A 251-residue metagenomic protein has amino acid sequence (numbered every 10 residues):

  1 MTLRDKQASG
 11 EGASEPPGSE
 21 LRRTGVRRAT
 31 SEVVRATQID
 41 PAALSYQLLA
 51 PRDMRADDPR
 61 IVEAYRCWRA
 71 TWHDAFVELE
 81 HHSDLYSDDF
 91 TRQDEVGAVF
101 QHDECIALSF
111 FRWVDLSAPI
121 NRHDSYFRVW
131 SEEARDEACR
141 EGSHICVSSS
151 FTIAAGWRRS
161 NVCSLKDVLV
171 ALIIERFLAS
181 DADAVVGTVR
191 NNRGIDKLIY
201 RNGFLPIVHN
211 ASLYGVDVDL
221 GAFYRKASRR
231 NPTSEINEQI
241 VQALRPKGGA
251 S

Functional and structural regions predicted by a protein language model:
T2-L79, A155, E175-S251: Terminal substrate-recognition subdomain of acyl/acetyltransferases
H82-S83: Extended non-membrane alpha-helical scaffolds
Y86-A98, L116-N121: A short helix-loop-beta-strand connector motif used in the catalytic cores of GNAT acetyltransferases and, in some
Q93-G97, H144, V216-A222: Short beta-strand micro-motifs in enzyme catalytic cores
A98, D103-W113: Conserved beta-strand in the GNAT
F100, S149-S150, G187-R190: Short His-Asn-centered micro-motif
F110-G156: Conserved acyl-donor/pantetheine-binding loop and adjacent beta-alpha core of acyl/acetyltransferases and related
R159-E175: Conserved acetyl-CoA-binding loop-helix of GNAT-fold acetyltransferases
